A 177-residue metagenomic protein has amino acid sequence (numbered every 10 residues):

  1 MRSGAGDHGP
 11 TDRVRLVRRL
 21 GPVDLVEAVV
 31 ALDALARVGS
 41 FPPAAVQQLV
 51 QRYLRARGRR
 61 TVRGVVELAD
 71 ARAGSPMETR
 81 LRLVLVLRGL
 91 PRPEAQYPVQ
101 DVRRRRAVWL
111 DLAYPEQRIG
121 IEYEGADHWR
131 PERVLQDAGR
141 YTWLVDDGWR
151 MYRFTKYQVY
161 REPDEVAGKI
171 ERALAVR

Functional and structural regions predicted by a protein language model:
M1-G58, A175-V176: Short gly/ser-rich loop at a beta-strand->alpha-helix junction or flexible surface loop bordering the NTP-binding
A36-R177: Surface segments flanking catalytic/ligand-binding clefts of nucleic-acid enzymes
